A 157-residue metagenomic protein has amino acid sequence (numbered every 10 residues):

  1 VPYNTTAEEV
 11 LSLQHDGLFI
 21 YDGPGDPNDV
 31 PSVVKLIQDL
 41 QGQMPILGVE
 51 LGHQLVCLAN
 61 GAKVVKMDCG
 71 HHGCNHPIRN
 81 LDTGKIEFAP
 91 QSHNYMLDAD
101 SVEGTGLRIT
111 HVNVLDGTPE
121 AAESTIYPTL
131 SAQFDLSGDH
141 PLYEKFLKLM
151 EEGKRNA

Functional and structural regions predicted by a protein language model:
V1-Y3: Short hydrophobic/Thr-rich beta-strand motif most characteristic of the beta2 strand and flanking loop of CheY-like
A7-Q14, E103: Short amphipathic alpha-helix with an adjacent loop that forms part of the alpha/beta core around
S12-F88, N94, A99, S137-L149 (+1 more regions): Cysteine-nucleophile active-site neighborhood
F19-Y21, E123, Q133: Structural motif
G84-Y127: Catalytic beta-strand/loop cores that center a nucleophilic Ser/Cys/Thr and support acyl-enzyme chemistry
P128-A132: Catalytic His-Asp charge-relay segment
